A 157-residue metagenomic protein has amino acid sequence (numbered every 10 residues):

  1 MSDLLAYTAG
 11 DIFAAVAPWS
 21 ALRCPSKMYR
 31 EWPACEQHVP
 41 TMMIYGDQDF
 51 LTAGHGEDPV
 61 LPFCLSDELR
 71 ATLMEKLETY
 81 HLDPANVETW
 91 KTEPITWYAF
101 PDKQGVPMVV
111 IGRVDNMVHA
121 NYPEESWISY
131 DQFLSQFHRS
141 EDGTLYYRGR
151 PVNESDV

Functional and structural regions predicted by a protein language model:
M1-V39: Primarily recognizes the serine-hydrolase "nucleophile elbow" in alpha/beta-hydrolase and SGNH/GDSL folds
S2-Y7, S20-A21, M43-D58, V114-V118: Cell-envelope and extracellular/periplasmic
M28, A53-H55, E88, D142: Short linear functional motifs in flexible/disordered or boundary regions
M28, C35, V60-P62, G149 (+1 more regions): A sequence-level detector of short, solvent-exposed, charge-rich linear segments
Y29, H55, P123-W127: Conserved strand-to-helix beginnings and helix N-cap segments that scaffold or border functional pockets
T41-I44, S66-R70, K76-V157: C-terminal catalytic histidine-bearing segment of alpha/beta-hydrolase fold enzymes
A53-L69: Substrate-binding surface in catalytic domains of secreted glycosidases
